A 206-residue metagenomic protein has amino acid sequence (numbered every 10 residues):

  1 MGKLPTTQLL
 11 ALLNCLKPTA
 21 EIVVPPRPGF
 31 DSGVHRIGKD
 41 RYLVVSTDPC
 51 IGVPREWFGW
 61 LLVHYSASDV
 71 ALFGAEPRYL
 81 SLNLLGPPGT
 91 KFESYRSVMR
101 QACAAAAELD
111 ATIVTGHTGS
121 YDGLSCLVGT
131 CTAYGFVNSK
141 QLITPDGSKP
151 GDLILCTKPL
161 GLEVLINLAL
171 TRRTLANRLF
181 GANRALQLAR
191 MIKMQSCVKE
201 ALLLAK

Functional and structural regions predicted by a protein language model:
M1-K206: Helix-biased detector of long, well-ordered alpha-helical tracts
